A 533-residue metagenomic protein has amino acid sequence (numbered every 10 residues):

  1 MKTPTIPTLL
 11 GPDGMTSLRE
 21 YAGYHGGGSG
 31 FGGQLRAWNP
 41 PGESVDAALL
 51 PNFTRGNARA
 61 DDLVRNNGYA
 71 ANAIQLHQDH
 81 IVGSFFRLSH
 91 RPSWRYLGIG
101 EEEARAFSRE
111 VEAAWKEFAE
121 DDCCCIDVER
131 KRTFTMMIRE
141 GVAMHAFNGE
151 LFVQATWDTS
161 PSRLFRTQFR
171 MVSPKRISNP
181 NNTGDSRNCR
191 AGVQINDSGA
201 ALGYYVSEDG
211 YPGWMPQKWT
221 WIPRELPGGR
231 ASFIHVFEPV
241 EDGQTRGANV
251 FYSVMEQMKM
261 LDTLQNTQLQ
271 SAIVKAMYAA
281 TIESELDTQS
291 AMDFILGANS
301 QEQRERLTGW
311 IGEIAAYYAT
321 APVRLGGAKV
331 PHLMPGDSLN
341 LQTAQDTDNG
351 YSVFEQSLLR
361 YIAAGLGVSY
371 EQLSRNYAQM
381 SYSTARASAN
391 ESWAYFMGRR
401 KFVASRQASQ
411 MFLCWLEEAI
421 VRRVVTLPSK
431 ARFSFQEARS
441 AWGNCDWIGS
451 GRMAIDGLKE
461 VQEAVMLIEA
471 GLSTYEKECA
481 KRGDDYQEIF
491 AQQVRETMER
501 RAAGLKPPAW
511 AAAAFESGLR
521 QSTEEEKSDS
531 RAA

Functional and structural regions predicted by a protein language model:
M1-E102, R531-A533: N-terminal-proximal low-complexity accessory segments that begin disordered and transition into the first
K2-P4, D337-D348, N390, L458-A533: Activation/maturation switch segments at domain boundaries
N39, R132-I138, A155-V172, D287-S300 (+2 more regions): Charge-rich, acidic-biased intrinsically disordered regions
N67-G98, M137-A146, F251-S271, A280 (+1 more regions): Short, Φ-rich (hydrophobic/aromatic) sequence segments
L76-P239, L467: Structured, mid-chain assembly/scaffold modules that mediate subunit interfaces within large macromolecular complexes
D122, V128, A328-I455, E516: Surface-exposed loop-to-helix/strand elements on domain peripheries
A155-W157, I273-A279, L373-Y377, E476-R482 (+2 more regions): Short coil/turn segments at secondary-structure boundaries
F233-S388: Extended, charged amphipathic alpha-helical segments
